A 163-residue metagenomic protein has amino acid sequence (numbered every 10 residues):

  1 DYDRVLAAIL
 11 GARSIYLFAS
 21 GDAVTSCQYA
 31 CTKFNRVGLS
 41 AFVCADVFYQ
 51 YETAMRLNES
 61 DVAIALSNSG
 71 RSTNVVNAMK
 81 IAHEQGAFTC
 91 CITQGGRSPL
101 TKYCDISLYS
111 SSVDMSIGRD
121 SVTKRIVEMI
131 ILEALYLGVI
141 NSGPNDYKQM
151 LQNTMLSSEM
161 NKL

Functional and structural regions predicted by a protein language model:
D1-G11: A short, well-structured juxtamembrane/interface segment
L10-I130, A134-P144: Glycine-rich phosphate-binding loops that contact phosphosugars or nucleotide phosphates
N145-L163: A short, charged, Gly/Pro-tolerant segment at domain boundaries
